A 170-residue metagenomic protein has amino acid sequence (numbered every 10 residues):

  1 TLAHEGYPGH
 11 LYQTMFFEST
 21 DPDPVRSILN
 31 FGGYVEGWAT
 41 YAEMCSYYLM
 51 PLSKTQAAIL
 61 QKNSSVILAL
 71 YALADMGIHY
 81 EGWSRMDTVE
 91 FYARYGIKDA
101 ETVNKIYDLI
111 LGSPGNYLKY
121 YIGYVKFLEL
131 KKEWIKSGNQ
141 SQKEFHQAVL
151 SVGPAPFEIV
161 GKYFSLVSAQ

Functional and structural regions predicted by a protein language model:
T1-Q170: N-terminal maturation segment of proteins
